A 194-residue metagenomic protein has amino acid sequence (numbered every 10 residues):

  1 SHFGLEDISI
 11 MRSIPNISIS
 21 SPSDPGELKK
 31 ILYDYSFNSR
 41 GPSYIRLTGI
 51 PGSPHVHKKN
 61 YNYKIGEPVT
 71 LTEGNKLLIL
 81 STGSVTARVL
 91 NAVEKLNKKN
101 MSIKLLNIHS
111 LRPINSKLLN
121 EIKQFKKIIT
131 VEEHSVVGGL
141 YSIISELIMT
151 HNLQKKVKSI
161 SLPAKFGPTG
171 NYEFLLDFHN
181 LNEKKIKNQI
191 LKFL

Functional and structural regions predicted by a protein language model:
S1-N38: Conserved thiamine diphosphate
S39-L194: Thiamine diphosphate
